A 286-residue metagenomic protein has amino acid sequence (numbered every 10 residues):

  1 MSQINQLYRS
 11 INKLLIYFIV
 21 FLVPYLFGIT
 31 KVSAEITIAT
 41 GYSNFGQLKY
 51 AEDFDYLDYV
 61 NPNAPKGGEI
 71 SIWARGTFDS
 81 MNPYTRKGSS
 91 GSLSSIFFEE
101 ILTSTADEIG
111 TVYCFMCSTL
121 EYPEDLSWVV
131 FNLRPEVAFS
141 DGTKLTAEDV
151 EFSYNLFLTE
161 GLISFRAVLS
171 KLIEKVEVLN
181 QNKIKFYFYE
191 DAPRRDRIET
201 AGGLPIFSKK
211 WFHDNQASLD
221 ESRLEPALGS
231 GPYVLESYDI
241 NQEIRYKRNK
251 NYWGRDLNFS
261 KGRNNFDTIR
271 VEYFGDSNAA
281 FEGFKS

Functional and structural regions predicted by a protein language model:
M1-N12: N-terminal secretory signal peptides that target proteins for export/translocation
L15, R166-H213, P232-D239: Surface-exposed binding/hinge segments that line and control ligand-binding clefts or catalytic entry sites
I16-G28: Bacterial N-terminal signal peptides
G28-A34: Boundary at the C-terminal end of the N-terminal hydrophobic targeting segment
E35-D125, N155, P226-P232: N-terminal lobe/hinge region of extracytoplasmic solute-binding protein
A39-G41, G68-G76, S118, W128-V130 (+5 more regions): Short, well-ordered beta-strand elements
Y50, V60, A64-P65, K87-L93 (+4 more regions): Aromatic- and charge-enriched surface segment that lines or borders ligand/interaction sites
T77, S95-G110, A201-A279: Gly/Pro-rich hinge or "lid" segments in bacterial periplasmic/extracellular proteins
